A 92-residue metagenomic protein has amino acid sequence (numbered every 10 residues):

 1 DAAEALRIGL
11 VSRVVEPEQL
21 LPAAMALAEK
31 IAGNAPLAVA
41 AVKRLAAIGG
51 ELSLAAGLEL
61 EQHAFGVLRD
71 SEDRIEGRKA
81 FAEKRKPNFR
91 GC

Functional and structural regions predicted by a protein language model:
D1-A2, V11-E59, G66, E72 (+1 more regions): C-terminal long alpha-helix characteristic of the crotonase
E4, E61, E76: Acidic-residue sensor for enzyme active/binding pockets
A5, V42, F81: Terminal peptide-recognition signature
R7-I8, A64: A short small-residue
I8-G9, K84: Structural motif
L10, R78: Short glycine-/small-residue motifs
A55-L60, K79-E83: Short alpha-helical "patches" and their helix-cap loops
D70-R74, A80: Interdomain hinge/lid region at the active-site interface of Rossmann-like NAD(P)-dependent oxidoreductases
